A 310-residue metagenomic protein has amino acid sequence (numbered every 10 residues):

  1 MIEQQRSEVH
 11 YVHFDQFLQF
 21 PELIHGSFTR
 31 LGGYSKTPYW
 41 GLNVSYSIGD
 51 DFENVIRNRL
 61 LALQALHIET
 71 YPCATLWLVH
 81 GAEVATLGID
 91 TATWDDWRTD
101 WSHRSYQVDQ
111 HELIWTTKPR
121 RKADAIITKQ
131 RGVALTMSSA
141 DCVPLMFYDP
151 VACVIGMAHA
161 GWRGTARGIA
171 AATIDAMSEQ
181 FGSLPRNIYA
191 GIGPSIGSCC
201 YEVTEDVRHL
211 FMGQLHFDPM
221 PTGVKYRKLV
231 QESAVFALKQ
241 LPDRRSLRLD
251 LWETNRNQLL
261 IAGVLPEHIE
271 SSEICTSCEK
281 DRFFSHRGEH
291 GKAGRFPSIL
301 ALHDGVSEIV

Functional and structural regions predicted by a protein language model:
M1-V310: Active-site microenvironment for binding and transforming phosphate-containing groups
